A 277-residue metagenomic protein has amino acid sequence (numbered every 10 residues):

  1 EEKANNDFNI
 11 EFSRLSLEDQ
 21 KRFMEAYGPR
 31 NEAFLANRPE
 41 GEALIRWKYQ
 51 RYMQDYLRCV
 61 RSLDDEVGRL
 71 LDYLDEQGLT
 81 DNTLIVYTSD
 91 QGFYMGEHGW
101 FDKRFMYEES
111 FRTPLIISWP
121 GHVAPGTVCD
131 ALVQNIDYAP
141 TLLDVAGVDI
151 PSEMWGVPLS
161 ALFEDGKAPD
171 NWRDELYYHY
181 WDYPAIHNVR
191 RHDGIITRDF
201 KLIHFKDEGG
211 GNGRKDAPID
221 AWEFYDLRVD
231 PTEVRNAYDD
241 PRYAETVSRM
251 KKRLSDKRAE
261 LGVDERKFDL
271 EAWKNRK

Functional and structural regions predicted by a protein language model:
E1-V133, V145-E153, G211-W222, E233 (+2 more regions): Active-site-proximal cap/lid insertion segments
Q91-E97, I136-A139, D144-E223, L227 (+4 more regions): C-terminal cap/loop subdomain of S1 sulfatases and analogous C-terminal strand-loop tails that border
D230: Intrinsically disordered, low-complexity polar regions and short flexible loop motifs
M250-L254: Short amphipathic alpha-helical coiled-coil/interface segments
